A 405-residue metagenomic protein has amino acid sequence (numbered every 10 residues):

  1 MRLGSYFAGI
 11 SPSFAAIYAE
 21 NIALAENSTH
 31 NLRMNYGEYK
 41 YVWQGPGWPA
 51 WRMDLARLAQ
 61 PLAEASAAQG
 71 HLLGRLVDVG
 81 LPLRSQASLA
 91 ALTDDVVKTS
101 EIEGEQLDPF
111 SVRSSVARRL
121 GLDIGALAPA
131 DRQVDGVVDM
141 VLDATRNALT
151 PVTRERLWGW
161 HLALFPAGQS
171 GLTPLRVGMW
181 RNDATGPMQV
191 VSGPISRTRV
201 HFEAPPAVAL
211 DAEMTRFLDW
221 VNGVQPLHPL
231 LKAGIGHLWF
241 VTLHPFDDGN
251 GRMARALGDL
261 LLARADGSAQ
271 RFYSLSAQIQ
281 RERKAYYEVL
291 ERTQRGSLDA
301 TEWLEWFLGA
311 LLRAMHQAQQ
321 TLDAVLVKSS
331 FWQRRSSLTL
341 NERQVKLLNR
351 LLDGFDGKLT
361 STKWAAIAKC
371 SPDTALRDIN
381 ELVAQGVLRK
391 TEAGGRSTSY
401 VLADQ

Functional and structural regions predicted by a protein language model:
R2-Q405: FIC/Doc superfamily catalytic core
